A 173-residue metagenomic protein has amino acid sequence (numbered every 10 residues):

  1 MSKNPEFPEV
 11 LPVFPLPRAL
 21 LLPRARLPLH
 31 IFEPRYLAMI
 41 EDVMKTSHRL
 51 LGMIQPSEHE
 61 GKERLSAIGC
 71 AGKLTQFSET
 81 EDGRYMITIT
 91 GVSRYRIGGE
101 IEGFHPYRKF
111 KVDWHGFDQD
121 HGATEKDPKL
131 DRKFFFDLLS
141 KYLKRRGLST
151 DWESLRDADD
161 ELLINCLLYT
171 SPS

Functional and structural regions predicted by a protein language model:
M1-E153: Positively charged
L74, N165-L167: A residue-level signal for conserved active-site and pocket-lining positions in enzyme catalytic cores
K133, E161-N165: Non-catalytic, well-ordered alpha-helical scaffold segments
E153-L162: Structural motif
Y169-S173: Conserved small/polar residues in nucleotide/adenosyl-binding loops
